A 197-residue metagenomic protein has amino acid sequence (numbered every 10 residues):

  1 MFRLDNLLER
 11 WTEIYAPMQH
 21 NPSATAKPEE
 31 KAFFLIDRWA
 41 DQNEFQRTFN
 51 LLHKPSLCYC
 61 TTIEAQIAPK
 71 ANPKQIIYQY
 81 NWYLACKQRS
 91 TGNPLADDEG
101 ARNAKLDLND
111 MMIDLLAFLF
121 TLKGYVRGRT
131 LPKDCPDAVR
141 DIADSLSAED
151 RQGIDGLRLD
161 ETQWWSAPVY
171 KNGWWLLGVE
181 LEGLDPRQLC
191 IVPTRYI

Functional and structural regions predicted by a protein language model:
M1-N72, T130-S147, R151, I197: Small/polar-rich, solvent-exposed N-terminal microdomains that initiate assembly or binding
F2-N6, A71-I77, A85-G128: Extracellular/virion structural assembly segments
L7, L35, Y78, D160-E161 (+1 more regions): Acidic, low-complexity intrinsically disordered regions
T12, A40, Y83, W165-S166 (+1 more regions): Short linear interaction motif-like sites in intrinsically disordered regions of transcription factors
Y15, Y59, Y78-Y83, Y125 (+2 more regions): Sequence-level detector for tyrosine residue identity
K74-T91, V169-R187: Oligomerization/assembly interface segments of phage tail-like spikes and tubes
A104-L184: Acidic-leaning, charged glycine-interspersed low-complexity segments
P186-R195: Mixed-charge, glycine-accented linear interaction segment located at domain edges/termini
